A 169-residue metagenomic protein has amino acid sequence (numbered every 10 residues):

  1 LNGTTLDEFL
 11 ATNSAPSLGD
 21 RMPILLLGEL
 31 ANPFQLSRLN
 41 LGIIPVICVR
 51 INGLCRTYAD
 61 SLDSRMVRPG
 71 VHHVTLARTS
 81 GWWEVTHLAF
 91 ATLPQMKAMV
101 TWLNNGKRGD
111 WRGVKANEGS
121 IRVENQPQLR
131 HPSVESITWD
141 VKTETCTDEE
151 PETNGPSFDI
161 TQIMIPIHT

Functional and structural regions predicted by a protein language model:
L1-T169: Glycine-aromatic micro-motifs
